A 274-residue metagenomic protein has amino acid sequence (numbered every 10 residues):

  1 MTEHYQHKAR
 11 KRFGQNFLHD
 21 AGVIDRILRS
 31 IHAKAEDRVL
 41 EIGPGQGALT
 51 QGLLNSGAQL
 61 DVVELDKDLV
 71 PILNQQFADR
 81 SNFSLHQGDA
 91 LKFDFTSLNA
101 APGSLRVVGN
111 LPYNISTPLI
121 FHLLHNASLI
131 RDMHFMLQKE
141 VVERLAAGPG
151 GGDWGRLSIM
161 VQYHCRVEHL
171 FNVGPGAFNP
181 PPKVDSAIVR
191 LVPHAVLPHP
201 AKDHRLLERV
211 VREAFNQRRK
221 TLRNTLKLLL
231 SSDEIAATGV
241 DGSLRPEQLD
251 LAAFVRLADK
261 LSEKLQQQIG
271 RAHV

Functional and structural regions predicted by a protein language model:
M1-E213, R256-D259, E263, Q268-R271: Catalytic cores of RNA-modifying enzymes
P193, V211-R271: C-terminal lobe and adjacent flexible extensions of AdoMet/dcAdoMet transferase-like proteins
